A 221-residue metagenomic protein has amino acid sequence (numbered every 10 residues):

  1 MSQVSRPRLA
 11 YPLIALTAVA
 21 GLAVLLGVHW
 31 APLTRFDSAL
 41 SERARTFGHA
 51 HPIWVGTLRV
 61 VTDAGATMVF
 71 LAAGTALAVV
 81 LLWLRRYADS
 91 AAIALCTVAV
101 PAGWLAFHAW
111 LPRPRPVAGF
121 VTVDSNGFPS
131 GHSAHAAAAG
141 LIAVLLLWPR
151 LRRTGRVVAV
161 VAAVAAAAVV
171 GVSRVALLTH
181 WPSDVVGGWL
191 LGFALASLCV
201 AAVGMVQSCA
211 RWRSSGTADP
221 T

Functional and structural regions predicted by a protein language model:
M1-V69, W110-G119: N-terminal transmembrane-helix/juxtamembrane module of multi-pass inner/ER membrane proteins
P7-L16, A73-V100: Interfacial segments of alpha-helical transmembrane regions
L22-A23, V98-L105, A165-V175: Aromatic-anchored segments of alpha-helical transmembrane domains
S41, R45, W104-P112, V144 (+2 more regions): Membrane-water interface at transmembrane helix exits
I53, R85-S90, V117, R153-V158: Membrane-helix interface segments
T62-R85, A139-L141, L147: Hydrophobic alpha-helical transmembrane segments
G74, G119-T221: Membrane-embedded catalytic cores of phosphoryl/pyrophosphoryl-handling enzymes
A88-V121: Hydrophobic alpha-helical transmembrane segments of integral membrane proteins
